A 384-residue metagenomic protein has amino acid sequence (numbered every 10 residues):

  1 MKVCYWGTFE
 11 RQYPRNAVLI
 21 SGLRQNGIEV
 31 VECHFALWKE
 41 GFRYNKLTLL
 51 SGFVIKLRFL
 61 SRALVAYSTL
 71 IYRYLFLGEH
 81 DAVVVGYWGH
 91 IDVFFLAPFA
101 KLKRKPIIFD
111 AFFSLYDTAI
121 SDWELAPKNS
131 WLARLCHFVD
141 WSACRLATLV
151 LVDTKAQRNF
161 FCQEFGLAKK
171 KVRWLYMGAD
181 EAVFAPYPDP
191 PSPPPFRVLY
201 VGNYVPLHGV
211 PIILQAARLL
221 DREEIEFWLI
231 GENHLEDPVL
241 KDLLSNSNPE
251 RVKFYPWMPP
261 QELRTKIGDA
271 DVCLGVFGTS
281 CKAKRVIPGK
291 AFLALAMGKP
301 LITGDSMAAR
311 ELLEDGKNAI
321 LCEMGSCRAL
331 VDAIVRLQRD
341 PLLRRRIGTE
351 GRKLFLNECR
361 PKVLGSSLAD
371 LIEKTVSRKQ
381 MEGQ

Functional and structural regions predicted by a protein language model:
L37-W38, V201, E226-L240, K253-P256: Glycosyltransferase donor-sugar binding loop
S68-Y72, P98, L102, S130-V150: Membrane-proximal helix-turn-helix segments that form the acceptor-binding/catalytic region of lipid-linked
A156, G178: Carbohydrate-associated surface elements
P190-R218, W228-I230: Conserved donor-binding/catalytic core segment of Leloir-type glycosyltransferases
H208, P259-K266, D271-L293, I302-E311: Nucleotide-sugar-dependent
P238-T265: Nucleotide-activated donor-binding/catalytic signature segment of Leloir-type glycosyltransferases, i.e., the conserved
D315-G316, I320-C327, R336-P341: Conserved acidic donor-binding segment of nucleotide-sugar-dependent glycosyltransferases
R336, L343-E358: A short, well-ordered alpha-helix in the C-terminal region of glycosyltransferases
